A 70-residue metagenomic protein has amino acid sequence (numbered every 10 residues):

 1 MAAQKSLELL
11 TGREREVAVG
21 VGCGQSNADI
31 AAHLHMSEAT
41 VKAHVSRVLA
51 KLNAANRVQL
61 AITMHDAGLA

Functional and structural regions predicted by a protein language model:
M1-L7, H33, G68-A70: N-terminal regulatory/sensing modules of transcriptional regulators
M1-V19: Regulatory hinge/linker segments at domain boundaries that couple sensory/effector modules to output domains
L10, A54, L69: Hydrophobic patch in the ABC ATPase nucleotide-binding domain
V19, A32, I62: A cross-family signal for key residues in well-ordered alpha-helices that form functional helical elements
G20-G22, A39, H65: Short amphipathic helical patch at the helix-1/turn junction of helix-turn-helix
G24-Q59: Recognition helix of helix-turn-helix DNA-binding domains
A28, H65-D66: Terminal helix-turn-helix DNA-binding modules in bacterial transcription factors
A50, M64-H65: Short, linear, compositionally biased motifs with a strong N-terminal bias
